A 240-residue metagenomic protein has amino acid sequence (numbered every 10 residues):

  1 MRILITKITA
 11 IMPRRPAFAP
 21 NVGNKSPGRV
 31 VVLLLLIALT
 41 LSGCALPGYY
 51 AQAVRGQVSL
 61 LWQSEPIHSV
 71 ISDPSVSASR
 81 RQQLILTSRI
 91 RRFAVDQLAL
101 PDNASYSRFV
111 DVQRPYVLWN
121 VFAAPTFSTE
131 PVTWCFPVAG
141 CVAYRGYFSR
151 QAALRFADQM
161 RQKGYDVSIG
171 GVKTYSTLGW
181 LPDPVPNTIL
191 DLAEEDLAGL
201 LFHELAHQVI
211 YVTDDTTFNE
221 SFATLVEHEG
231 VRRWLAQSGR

Functional and structural regions predicted by a protein language model:
I5-R15, V22-V31: Bacterial N-terminal signal peptides that target proteins for export
V31-S42: Bacterial N-terminal signal peptides
G43-E65: Bacterial Sec signal peptide processing site at the extreme N-terminus
L61-S75, W134-V142: Acidic/histidine-rich, surface-exposed loop or edge segments in extracytoplasmic proteins
P66-F93: Post-signal-peptide N-terminal segment of Sec-exported extracytoplasmic proteins
I90-R240: Acidic/His-rich structured neighborhood in mature extracellular/periplasmic domains
